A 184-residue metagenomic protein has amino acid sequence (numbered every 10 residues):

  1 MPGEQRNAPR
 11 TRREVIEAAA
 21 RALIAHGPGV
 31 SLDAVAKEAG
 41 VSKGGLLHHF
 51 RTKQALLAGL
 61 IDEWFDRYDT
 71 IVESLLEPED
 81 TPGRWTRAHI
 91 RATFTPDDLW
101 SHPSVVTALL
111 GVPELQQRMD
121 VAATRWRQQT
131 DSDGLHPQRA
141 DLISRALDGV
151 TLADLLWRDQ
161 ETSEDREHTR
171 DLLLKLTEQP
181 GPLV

Functional and structural regions predicted by a protein language model:
M1-E38, Q54-A58: Basic, helix-initiating cap at the start of DNA-binding domains
E14, R84, A88, Q138-A146: Amphipathic alpha-helical interaction segments
A18-A25, I71-S74, A146-A153: Solvent-exposed, amphipathic alpha-helical segments
G40-F50: Short hydrophobic/aromatic patch on the recognition helix
R51-T52, D62: Residue-level detection of the helix-turn-helix DNA-binding "recognition helix"
G59, D66-P103: Hydrophobic alpha-helical connector segments
H89-T93, P103-L109, I143-V150: Short alpha-helical scaffolding segments that buttress acidic/His motifs in well-ordered protein cores
P113-V184: Hydrophobic/aromatic-rich alpha-helical bundle segments in the mid-to-C-terminal region
